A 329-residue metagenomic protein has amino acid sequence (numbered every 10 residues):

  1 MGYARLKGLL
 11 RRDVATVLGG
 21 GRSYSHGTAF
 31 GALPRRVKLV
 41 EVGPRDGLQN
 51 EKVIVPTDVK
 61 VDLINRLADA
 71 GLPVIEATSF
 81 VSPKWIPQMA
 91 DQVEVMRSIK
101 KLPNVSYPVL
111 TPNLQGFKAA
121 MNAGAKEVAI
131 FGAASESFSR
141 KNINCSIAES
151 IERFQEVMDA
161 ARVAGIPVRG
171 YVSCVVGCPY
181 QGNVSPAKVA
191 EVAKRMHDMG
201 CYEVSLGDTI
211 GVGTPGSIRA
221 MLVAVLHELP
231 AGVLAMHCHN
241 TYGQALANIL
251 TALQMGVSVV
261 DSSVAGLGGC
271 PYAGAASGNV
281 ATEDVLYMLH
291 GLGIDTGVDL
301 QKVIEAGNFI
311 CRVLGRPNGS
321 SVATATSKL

Functional and structural regions predicted by a protein language model:
G2-L329: Catalytic cores and adjacent flexible loops of soluble metabolic enzymes that perform enolate/carbanion chemistry on
